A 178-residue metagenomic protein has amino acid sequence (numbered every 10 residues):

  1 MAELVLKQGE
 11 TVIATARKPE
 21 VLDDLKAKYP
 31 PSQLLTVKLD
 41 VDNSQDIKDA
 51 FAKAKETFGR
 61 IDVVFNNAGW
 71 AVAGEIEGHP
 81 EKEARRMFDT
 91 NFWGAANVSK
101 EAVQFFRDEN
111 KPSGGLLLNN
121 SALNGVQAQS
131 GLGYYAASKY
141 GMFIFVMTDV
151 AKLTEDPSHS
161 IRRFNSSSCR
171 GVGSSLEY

Functional and structural regions predicted by a protein language model:
M1-I13: Canonical Rossmann dinucleotide-binding motif of NAD(H)/NADP(H)-dependent dehydrogenases/reductases, specifically
L39-D49, E81: The beta1-alpha1 cofactor-binding region of Rossmann-like NAD(H)/NADP(H)-dependent oxidoreductases
K53-N66, V72: A glycine-rich helix->loop->beta "capping" turn within Rossmann-like NAD(P)(H)-dependent oxidoreductase domains
E75-I76, P80-R86: Substrate-binding pocket helix/loop in short-chain dehydrogenase/reductase
S99, S138: Active-site helix of classical SDR
A122: Residue(s) in the substrate-gating loop at a strand-loop-helix junction that position the organic substrate next
E155-Y178: SDR active-site lid
